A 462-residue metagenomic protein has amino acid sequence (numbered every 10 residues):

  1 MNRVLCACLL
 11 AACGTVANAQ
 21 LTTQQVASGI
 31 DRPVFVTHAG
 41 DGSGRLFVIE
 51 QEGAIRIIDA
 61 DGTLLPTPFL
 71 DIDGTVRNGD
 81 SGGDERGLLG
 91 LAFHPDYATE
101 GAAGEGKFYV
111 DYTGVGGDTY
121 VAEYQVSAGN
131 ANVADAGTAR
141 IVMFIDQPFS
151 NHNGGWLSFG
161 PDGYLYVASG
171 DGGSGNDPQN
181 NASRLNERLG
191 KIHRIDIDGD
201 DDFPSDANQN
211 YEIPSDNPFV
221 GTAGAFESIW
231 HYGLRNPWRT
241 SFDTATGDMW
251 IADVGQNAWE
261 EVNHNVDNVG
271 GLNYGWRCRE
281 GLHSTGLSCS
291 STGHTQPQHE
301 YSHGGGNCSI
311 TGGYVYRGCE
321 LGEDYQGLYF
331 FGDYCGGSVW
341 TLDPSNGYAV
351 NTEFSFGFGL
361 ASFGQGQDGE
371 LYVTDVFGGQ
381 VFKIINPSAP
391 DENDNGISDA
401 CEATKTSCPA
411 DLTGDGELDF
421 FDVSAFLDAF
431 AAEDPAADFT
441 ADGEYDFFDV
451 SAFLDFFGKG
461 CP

Functional and structural regions predicted by a protein language model:
C8-N18: Hydrophobic h-region of N-terminal signal peptides that target proteins for export in Gram-negative bacteria
N18-N176, R239-F242, G247-G255, G306-G347 (+2 more regions): Acidic, Gly/Ser/Thr-rich repeat motifs that build Ca2+-stabilized beta-propeller blades
I58-T63, Y124-V133, H193-Q209, N265-Y274 (+2 more regions): Short loop/turn segments immediately following beta-strands, especially the blade-tip and inter-blade linker loops
T67-G83, G137-N153, G199-W230, G275-G305: Surface-exposed loop and turn segments in beta-propeller and other repeat-based domains that flank or scaffold
V167-N186, W259-E261: Short, conserved, GDST-rich strand-edge loop motifs in beta-rich repeat architectures
P218, A223-E261, V373: Repeat-solenoid scaffold signature
L234, Y348-Q367: Conserved blade-ending motifs and adjacent loop-strand segments that build the rim/top face of beta-propeller domains
S388-P462: Cellulosome-associated attachment modules in secreted, modular CAZymes
